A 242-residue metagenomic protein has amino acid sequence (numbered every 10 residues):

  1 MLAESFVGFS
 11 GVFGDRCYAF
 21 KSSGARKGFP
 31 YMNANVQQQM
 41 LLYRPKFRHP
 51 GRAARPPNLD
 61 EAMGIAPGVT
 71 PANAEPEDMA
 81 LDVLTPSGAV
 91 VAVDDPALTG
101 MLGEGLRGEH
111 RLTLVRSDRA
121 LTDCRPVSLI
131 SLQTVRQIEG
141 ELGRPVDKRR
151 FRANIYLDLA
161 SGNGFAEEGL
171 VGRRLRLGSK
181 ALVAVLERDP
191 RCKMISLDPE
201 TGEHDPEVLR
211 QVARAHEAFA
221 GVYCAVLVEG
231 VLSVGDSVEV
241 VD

Functional and structural regions predicted by a protein language model:
M1-G178, L182-R191, S196-L197, V231 (+1 more regions): Electropositive, beta-rich accessory/interaction domains or terminal extensions that provide binding surfaces
C192-E229: A conserved acidic, glycine/proline-rich C-terminal tail/linker
